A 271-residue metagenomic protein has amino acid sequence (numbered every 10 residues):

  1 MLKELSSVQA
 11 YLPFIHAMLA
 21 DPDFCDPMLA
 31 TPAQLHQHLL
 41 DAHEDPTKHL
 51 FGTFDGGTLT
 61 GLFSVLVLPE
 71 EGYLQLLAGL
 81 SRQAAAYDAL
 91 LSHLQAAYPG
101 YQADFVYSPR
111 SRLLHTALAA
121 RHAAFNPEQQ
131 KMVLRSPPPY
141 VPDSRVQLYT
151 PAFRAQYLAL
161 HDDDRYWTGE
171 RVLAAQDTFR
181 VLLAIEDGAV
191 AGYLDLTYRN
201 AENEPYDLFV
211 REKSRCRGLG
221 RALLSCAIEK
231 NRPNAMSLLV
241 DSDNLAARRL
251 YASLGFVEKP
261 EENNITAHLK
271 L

Functional and structural regions predicted by a protein language model:
M1-Q34, Q129, P138-W167: Short amphipathic alpha-helix that is part of the acyltransferase structural core
P27-L50, H161-Y193: Active-site rim helix/loop that mediates acceptor-substrate recognition in acyltransferases
L29-L90, L194-Y206, E212: Conserved donor-binding loop and adjoining core beta-sheet/short helix segment in diverse acyl/aminoacyl transferases
P69-E70, A78-P142, I265-A267: Acyl-donor-binding surface of acyltransferase catalytic domains
Q83-A96, V210, C216-E229, R248-S253: Conserved acetyl-CoA-binding loop-helix of GNAT-fold acetyltransferases
A103-Y107, P205, M236-V240: Conserved hydrophobic beta-strand within the GNAT/NAT acetyltransferase core sheet that lines the active-site cleft
P109-P127, R221, D243-E261: Conserved active-site alpha-helix within GNAT-family acetyltransferase domains
P127-L148, L239-L245, E258-L271: C-terminal "cap" of GNAT-fold acetyltransferases
